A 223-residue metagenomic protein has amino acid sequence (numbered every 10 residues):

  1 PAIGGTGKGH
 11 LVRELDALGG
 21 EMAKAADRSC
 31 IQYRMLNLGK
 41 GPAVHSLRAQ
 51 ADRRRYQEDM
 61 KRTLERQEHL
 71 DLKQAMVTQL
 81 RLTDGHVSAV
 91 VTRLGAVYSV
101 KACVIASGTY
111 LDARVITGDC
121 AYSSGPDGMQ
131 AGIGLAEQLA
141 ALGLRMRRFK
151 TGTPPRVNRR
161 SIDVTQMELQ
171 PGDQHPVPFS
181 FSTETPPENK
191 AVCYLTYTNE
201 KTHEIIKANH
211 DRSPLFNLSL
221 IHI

Functional and structural regions predicted by a protein language model:
P1-T83, L94, A102, A106-S123 (+3 more regions): Conserved N-terminal/central alpha/beta ligand/cofactor-binding core
S88, K101: Conserved acidic residues
A89-R93: Short beta-strand segments that buttress and anchor functional surface loops
Y98: Short, surface-exposed linear motifs at loops/turns and structural transition points
N209: Active-site loop/lid in soluble adenylation, ligation, and acyl-transfer enzymes
R212-S219: Intrinsically disordered or highly flexible coil/loop and linker segments, enriched in small and charged/polar residues
I221-I223: Conserved small/polar residues in nucleotide/adenosyl-binding loops
